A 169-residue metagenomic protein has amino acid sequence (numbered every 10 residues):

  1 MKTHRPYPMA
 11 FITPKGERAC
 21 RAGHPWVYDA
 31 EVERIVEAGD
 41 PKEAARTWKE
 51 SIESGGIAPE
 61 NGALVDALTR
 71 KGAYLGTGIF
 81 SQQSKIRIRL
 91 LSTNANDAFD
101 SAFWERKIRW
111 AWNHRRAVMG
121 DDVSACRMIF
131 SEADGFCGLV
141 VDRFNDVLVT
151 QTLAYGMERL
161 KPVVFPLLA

Functional and structural regions predicted by a protein language model:
M1-A169: RNA-binding accessory domains that recognize and position tRNA/RNA substrates
